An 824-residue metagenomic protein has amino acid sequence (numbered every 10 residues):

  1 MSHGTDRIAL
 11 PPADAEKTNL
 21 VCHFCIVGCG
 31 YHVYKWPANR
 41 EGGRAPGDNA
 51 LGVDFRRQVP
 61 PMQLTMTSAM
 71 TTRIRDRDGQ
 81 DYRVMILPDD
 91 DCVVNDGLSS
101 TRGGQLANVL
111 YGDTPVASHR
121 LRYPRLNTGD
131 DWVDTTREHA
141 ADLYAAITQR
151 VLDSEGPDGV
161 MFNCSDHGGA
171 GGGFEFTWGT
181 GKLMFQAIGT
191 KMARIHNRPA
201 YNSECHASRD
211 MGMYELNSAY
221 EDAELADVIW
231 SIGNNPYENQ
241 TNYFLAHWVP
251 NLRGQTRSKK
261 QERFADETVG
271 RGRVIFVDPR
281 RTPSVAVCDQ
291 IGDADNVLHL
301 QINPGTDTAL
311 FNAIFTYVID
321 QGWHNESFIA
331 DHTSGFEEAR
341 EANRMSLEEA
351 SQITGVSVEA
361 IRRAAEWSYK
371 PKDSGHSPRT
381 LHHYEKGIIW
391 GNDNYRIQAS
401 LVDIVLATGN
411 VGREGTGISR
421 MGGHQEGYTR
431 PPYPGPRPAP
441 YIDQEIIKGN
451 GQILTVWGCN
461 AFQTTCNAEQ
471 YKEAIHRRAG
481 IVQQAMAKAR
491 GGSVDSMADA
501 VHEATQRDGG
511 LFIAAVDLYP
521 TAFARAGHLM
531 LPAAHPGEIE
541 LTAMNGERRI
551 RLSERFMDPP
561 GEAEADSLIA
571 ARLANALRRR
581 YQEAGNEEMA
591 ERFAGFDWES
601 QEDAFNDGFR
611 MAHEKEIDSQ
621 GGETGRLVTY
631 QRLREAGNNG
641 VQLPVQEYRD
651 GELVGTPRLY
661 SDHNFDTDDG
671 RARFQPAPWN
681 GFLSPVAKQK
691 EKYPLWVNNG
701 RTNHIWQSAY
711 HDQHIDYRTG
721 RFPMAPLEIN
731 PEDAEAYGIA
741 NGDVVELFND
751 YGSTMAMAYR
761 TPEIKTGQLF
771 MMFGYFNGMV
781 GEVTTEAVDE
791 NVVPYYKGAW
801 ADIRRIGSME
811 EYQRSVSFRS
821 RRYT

Functional and structural regions predicted by a protein language model:
M1-Q321, S357, N450, W457-C459 (+6 more regions): N-terminal export/assembly segments and adjacent metallocofactor-ligating motifs of anaerobic energy-metabolism
V116-H139, A146, D153-P157, G171 (+6 more regions): N-terminal leader/propeptide and maturation segments of large enzyme subunits in energy/redox metabolism and hydrolases
F176-R280, S284, T308-N312, I397-L541 (+2 more regions): Extended redox/cofactor-interaction regions of prokaryotic respiratory oxidoreductases
C288-D295, R340-S346, H376-Y384, G451 (+1 more regions): Short acidic (Asp/Glu) and glycine-rich catalytic loops that position anionic groups and cofactors
A294-Q301, P532, R549-P560, H714: Short beta-alpha connecting loops at secondary-structure transitions that line or flank enzyme active sites
I314, H332-A439: Active-site phosphate/pyrophosphate-binding segments
G537-P559, A574-A576, T761: Glycine/threonine-rich phosphate-binding loop and adjacent beta-strand/alpha-helix elements that clamp
L568-T624, D712-E728, E732-T824: Long, contiguous, secondary-structure-rich segments that constitute the structural scaffold of globular domains
